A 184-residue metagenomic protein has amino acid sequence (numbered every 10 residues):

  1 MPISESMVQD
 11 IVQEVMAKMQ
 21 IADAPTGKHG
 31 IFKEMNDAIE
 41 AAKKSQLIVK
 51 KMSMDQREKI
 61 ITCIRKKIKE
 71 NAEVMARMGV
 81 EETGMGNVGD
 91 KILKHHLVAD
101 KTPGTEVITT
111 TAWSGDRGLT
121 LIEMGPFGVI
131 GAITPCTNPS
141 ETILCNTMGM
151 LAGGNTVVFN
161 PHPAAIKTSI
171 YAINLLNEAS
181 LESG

Functional and structural regions predicted by a protein language model:
I3-L121: N-terminal Rossmann-like NAD(P)+-binding subdomain of aldehyde/semialdehyde dehydrogenases
T110-G184: Rossmann-like NAD(P) dinucleotide-binding subdomain of oxidoreductase/dehydrogenase enzymes
